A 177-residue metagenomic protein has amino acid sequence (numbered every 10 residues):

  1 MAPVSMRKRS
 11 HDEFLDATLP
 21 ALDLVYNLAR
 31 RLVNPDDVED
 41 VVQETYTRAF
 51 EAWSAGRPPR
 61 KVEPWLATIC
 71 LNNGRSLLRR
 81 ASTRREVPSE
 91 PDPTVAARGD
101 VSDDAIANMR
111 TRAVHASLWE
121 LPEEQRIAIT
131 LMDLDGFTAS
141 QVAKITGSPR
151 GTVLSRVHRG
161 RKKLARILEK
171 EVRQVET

Functional and structural regions predicted by a protein language model:
A2-S5, R9, E13-F14, N108 (+2 more regions): C-terminal edge and immediately downstream basic/flexible tail or linker adjoining helix-turn-helix-like DNA-binding
S5-D16, Y26-E44, W53-R60: Short, charged helix-capping/linker segments at alpha-helix termini
M6-K8, W119, E123-I127, L131 (+2 more regions): Helix-turn-helix DNA-binding module
E13, L24, A113-A116, R126-I127: Pre-recognition alpha-helix immediately N-terminal to the DNA-recognition helix within helix-turn-helix or winged-helix
A21, R156-R159, K163: Residues within the DNA-recognition helix of helix-turn-helix
D40-T47, R60-N72: Structural recognition of an alpha-helix C-terminal capping motif at a helix-to-coil junction
S54-R57, T68-S89, A107, K170: Arg/Lys-rich amphipathic alpha helix in sigma70-family domain 2
S76, R84-T111, T138: Internal acidic/polar
